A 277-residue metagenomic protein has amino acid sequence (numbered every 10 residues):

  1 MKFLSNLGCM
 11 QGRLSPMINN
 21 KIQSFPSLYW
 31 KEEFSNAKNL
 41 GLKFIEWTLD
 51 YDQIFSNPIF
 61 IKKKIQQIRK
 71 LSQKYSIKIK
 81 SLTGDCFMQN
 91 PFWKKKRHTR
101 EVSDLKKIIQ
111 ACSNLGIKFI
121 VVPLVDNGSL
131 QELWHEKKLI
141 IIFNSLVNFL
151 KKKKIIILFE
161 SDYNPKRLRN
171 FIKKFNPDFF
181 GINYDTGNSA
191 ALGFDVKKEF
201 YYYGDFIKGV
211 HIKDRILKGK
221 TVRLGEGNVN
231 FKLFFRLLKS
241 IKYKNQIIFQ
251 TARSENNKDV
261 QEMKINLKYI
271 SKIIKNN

Functional and structural regions predicted by a protein language model:
M1-K107, S113, S161, R169 (+2 more regions): N-terminal pre-domain/capping segments
N6, S15, N20, L82 (+1 more regions): Acidic/histidine-rich catalytic cores of soluble enzymes
L42, I117, I207, Y243-K244: A structural motif
F60-Q66, H98-L105, H135-F143, D195-E199 (+2 more regions): Charged helix-capping and loop-helix junction motifs
K64-G84, I140-K153, F231-F234: Alpha-helix-loop-beta-strand connector modules within alpha/beta enzyme cores
K96-F119, L139-L150: An active-site-proximal structural segment forming one wall of the substrate-binding cleft that immediately precedes
N114-E132, S161-D162: Active-site groove signature of glycoside hydrolases
I248-D259: A short, acidic, flexible beta-alpha connecting loop/helix-capping segment that sits on the rim of active
